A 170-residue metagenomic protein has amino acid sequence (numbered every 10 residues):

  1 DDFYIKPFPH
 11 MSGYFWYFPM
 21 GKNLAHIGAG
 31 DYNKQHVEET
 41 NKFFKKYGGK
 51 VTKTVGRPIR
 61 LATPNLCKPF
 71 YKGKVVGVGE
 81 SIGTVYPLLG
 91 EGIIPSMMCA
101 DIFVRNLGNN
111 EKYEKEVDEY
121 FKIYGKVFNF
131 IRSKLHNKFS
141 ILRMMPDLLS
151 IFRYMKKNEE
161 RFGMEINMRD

Functional and structural regions predicted by a protein language model:
D1-T40: Conserved FAD-binding catalytic core of PHBH/FMO-like flavoproteins
P7-M11, K22-H26, K45-G49, P95-M98 (+2 more regions): Short, low-complexity, polar/charged sequence segments that are solvent-exposed and flexible
Y14-W16, F43, Y86, Y113 (+2 more regions): Aromatic side chains
A25, T54-G56, M168-D170: C-terminal segments that line or cap access tunnels to active or ligand-binding sites in enzymes and enzyme-associated
N33-V104, N109-K112: FAD/FMN-dependent oxidoreductases across multiple families
R105-D170: C-terminal helical "tail/cap" subdomain of flavin- and related membrane-associated enzymes
